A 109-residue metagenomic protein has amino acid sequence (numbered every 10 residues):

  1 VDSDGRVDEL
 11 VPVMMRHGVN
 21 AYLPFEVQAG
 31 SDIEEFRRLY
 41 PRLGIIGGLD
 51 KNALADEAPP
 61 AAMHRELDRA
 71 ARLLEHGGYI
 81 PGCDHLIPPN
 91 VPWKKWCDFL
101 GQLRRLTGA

Functional and structural regions predicted by a protein language model:
V1-A109: Active-site loop segments of alpha/beta catalytic cores
